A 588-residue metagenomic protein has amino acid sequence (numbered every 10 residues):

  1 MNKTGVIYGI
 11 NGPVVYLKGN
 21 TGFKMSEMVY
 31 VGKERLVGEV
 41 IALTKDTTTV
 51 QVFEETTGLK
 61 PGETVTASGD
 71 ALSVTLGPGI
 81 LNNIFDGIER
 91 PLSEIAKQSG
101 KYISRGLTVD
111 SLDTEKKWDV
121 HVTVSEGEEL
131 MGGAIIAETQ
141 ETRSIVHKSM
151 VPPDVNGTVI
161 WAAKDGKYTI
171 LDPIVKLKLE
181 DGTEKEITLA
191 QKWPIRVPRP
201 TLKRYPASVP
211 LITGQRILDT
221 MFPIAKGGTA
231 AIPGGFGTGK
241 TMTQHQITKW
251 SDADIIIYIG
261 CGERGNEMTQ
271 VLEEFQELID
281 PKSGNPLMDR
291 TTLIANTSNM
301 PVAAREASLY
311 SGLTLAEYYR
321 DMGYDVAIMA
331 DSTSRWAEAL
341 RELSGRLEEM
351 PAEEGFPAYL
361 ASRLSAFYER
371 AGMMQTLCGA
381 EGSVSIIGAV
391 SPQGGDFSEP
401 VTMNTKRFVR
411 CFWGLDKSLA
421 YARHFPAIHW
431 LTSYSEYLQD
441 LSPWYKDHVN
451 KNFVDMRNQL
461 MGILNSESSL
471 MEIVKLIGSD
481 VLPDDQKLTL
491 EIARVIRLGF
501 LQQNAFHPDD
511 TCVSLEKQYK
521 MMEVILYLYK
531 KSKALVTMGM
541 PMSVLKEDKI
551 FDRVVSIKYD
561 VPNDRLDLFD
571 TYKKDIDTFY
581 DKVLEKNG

Functional and structural regions predicted by a protein language model:
M1-S104: N-terminal accessory targeting/assembly segments
N20, E34, D70-A71, E89 (+4 more regions): Short, surface-exposed secondary-structure boundary micro-motifs
A42-T48, P78-E89, I145-G166, K185-R199: Short, compositionally biased
D46-T48, D70, V155-V159, P233 (+2 more regions): Metallocofactor- and cofactor-centric catalytic cores in central/energy metabolism, strongly enriched
V52, T57, V120-E129, V159-T169: Short histidine-centered loop motifs in beta-beta connectors
K97-P153, T169-T229, T243-Q246, P281-M300 (+1 more regions): P-loop NTPase nucleotide-binding/switch module
T220-M221, G227-R553: P-loop NTPase catalytic core
G539-G588: C-terminal amphipathic alpha-helical interaction region
